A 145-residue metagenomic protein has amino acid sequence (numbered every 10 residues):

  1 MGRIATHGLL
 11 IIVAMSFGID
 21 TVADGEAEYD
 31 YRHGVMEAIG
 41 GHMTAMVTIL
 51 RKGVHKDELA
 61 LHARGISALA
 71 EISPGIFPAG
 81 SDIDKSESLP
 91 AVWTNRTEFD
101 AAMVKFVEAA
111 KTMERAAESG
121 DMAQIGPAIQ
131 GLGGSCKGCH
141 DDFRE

Functional and structural regions predicted by a protein language model:
M1-L9: Bacterial N-terminal signal peptides that target proteins for export
F17-D20: N-terminal signal peptide c-region/cleavage motif recognized by signal peptidases
G25-G131: Extracytoplasmic c-type cytochrome modules immediately beyond a signal peptide or single-pass transmembrane anchor
L132-R144: The canonical Cys-X-X-Cys-His
